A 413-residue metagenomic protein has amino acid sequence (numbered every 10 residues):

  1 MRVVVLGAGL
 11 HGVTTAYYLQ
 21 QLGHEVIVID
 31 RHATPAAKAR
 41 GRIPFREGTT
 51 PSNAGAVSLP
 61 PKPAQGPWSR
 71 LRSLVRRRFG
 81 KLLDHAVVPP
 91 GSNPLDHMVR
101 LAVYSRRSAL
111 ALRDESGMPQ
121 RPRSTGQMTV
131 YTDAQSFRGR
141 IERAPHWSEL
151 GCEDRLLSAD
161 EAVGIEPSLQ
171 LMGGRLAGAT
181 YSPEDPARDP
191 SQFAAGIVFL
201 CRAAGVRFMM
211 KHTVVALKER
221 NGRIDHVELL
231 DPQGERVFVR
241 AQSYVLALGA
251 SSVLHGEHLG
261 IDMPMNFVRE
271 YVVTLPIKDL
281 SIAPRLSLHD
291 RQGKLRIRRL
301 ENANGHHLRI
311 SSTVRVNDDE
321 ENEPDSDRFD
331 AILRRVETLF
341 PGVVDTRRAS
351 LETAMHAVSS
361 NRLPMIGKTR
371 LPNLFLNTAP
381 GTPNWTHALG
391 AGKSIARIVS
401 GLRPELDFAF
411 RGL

Functional and structural regions predicted by a protein language model:
M1-V28: N-terminal Rossmann-like FAD-binding beta1-loop-alpha1 element of flavoenzymes
G9-L10, A250, T382: Residue-level detector of alpha-helix initiation sites
Q21, R31-H32, R42-H85, R121 (+3 more regions): Active-site substrate-recognition segment that forms the wall of the catalytic cavity or substrate channel
G48-T49, D185, Q292-K294, V316-D319 (+1 more regions): Glycine-rich phosphate/pyrophosphate-binding beta-alpha loops
D84-L200: Rossmann-like flavin
P145-S148, R175-Q242: Helical element adjacent to the flavin cofactor pocket in flavoenzyme catalytic cores
D154, T338-L413: C-terminal catalytic lobe of FAD-dependent flavoproteins
